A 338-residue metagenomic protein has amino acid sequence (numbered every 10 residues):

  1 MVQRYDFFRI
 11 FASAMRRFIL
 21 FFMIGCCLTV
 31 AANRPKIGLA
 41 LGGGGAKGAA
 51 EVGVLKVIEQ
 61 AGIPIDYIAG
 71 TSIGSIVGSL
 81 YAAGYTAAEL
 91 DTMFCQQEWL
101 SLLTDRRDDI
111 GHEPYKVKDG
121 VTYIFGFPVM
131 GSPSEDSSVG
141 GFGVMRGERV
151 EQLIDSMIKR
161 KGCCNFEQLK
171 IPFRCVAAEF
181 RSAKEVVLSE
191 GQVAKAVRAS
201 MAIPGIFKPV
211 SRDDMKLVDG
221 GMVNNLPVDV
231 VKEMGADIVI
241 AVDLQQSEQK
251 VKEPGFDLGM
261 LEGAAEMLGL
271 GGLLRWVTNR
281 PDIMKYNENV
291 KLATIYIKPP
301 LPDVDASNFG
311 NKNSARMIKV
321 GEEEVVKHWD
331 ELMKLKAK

Functional and structural regions predicted by a protein language model:
M1-M15: N-terminal secretory signal peptides that target proteins for export/translocation
R4-F7, M23, K36, N289-K291: Intrinsically disordered, low-complexity segments enriched in small/polar residues
I10-F11, M23-I24, V54: Enrichment for repetitive, rod-forming helical segments
R16-F21: Sec-dependent signal peptide recognition, specifically the positively charged N-region followed immediately by
F22-A31: Hydrophobic h-region of N-terminal signal peptides that target proteins for export in Gram-negative bacteria
A31-T71, S79-K338: Patatin-like phospholipase
